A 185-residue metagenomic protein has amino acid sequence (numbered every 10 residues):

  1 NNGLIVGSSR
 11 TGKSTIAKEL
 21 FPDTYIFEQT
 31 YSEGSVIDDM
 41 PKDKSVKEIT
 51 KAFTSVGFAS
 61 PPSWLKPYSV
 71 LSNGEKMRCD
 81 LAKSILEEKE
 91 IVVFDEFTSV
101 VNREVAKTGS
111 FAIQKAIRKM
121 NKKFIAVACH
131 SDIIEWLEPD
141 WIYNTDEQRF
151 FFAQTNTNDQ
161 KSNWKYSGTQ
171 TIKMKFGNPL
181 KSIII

Functional and structural regions predicted by a protein language model:
N2-F58, E135-W136: ABC ATPase nucleotide-binding domain signature region
G57, G74-F94: GG-anchored amphipathic helix commonly corresponding to the ABC/SMC/Rad50 NBD signature/C-loop
S63-S69: Interfacial catalytic loop of ABC nucleotide-binding domains
E90-I91, K119-I125: Loop/turn-to-beta-strand initiation segments
V93-N102: Walker B catalytic motif
R103-K119: Helical segment within the ABC ATPase nucleotide-binding domain
H130, I134-Q154: H-loop (His-switch) and adjacent beta-strand-loop-beta switch element of ABC-type ATPase nucleotide-binding domains
N158-I185: Non-catalytic substrate-recognition and accessory regions of acyl/acetyltransferase enzymes
